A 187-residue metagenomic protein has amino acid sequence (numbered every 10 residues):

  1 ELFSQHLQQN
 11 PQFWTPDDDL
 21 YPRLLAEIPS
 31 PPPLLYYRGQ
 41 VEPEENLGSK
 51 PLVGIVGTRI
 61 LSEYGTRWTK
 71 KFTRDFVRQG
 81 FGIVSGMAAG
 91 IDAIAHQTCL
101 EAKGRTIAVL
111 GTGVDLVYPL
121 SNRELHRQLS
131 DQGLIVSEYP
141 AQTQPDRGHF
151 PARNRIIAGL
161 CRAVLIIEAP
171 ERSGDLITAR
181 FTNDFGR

Functional and structural regions predicted by a protein language model:
E1-L20: Short, small/acidic-rich helices and loops at N termini and domain boundaries of DNA replication/processing enzymes
T15-R187: Glycine-biased, small-residue-rich flexible motifs in mid-sequence functional cores and linkers
